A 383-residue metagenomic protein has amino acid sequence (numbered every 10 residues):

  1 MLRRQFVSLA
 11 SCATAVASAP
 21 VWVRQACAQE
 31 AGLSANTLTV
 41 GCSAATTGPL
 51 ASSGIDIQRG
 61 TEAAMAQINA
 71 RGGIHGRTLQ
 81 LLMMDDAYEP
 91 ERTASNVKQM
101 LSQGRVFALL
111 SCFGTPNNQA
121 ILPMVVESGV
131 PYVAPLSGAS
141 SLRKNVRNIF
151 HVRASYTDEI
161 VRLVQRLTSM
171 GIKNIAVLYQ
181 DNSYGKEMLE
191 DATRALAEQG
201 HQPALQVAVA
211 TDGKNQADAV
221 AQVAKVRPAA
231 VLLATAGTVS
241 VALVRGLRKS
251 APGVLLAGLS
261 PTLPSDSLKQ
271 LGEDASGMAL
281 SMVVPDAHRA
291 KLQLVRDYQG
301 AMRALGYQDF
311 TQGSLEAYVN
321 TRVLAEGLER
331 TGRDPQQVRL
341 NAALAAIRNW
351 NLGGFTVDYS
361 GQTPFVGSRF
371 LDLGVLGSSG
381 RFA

Functional and structural regions predicted by a protein language model:
M1, V21-G41: C-terminal segment of N-terminal export signals and the immediately downstream linker at the start of the mature
M1-A17, R24: N-terminal secretory signal peptides and thylakoid transit peptides that target proteins across membranes
A31, T39, S52-R59, I74-S141 (+3 more regions): Beta-alpha junction/loop-to-helix N-cap segments that form part of ligand/metal-binding clefts
G32-S34, L38-G60, M84-P90, F113-G114 (+3 more regions): Extracytoplasmic "Venus flytrap"
S95, A139-S141, R147-A251, D286-D297: Extracellular/periplasmic Venus flytrap/periplasmic-binding protein
R105-F113, V133-P135, A176-L178, R227-G237 (+3 more regions): Periplasmic-binding protein-like
V244-A317: Extracellular/periplasmic periplasmic-binding protein-like sensory domains
A304-S314, A325-F382: Segments of small-molecule ligand-sensing domains
